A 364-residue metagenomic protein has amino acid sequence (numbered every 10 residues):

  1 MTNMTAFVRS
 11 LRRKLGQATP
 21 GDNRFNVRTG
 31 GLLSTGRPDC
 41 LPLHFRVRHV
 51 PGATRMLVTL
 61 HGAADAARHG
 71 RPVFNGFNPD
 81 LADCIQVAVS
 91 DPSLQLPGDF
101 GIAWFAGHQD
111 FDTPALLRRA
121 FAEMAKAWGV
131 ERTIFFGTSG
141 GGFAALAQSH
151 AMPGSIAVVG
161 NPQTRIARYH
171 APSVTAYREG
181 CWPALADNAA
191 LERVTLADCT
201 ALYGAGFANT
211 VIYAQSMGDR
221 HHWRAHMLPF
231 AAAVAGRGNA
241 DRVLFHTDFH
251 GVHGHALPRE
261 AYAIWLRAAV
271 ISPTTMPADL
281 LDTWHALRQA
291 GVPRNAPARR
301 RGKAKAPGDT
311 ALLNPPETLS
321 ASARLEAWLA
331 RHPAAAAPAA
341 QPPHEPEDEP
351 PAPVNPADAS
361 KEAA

Functional and structural regions predicted by a protein language model:
R37-L96: Short, surface-exposed "cap/lid" segments of acyl-processing enzymes
S90-F111: Cap/lid segment of the alpha/beta-hydrolase catalytic domain
F105-A127: Alpha/beta-hydrolase active-site loop
W128-S139: Alpha/beta-hydrolase fold nucleophile elbow
G137-A147: Glycine-rich nucleophile elbow surrounding the catalytic serine of serine-hydrolase chemistry
V159-R168: Active-site nucleophile loop of the alpha/beta-hydrolase fold
S173-L244, H253-D282: The feature captures the conserved acid-bearing segment of alpha/beta-hydrolase catalytic domains
G236-A335: C-terminal catalytic histidine-bearing segment of alpha/beta-hydrolase fold enzymes
